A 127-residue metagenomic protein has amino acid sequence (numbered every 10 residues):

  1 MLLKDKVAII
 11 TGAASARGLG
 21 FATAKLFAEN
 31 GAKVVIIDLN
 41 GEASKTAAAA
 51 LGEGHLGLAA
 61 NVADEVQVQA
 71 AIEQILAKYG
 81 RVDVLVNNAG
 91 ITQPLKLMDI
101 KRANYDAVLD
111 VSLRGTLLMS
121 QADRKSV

Functional and structural regions predicted by a protein language model:
L3-V34: Canonical Rossmann dinucleotide-binding motif of NAD(H)/NADP(H)-dependent dehydrogenases/reductases, specifically
N30-T46: Conserved glycine-rich Rossmann-like NAD(P)H-binding loop of the short-chain dehydrogenase/reductase
G41-E42, A59-A71, R102: The beta1-alpha1 cofactor-binding region of Rossmann-like NAD(H)/NADP(H)-dependent oxidoreductases
E53, Q74-L85, Q93, N104: A glycine-rich helix->loop->beta "capping" turn within Rossmann-like NAD(P)(H)-dependent oxidoreductase domains
K96-L97, N104-L109: Substrate-binding pocket helix/loop in short-chain dehydrogenase/reductase
S120-Q121: A short, exposed helix-loop element centered on a Lys and neighboring polar residues
K125-V127: Conserved small/polar residues in nucleotide/adenosyl-binding loops
